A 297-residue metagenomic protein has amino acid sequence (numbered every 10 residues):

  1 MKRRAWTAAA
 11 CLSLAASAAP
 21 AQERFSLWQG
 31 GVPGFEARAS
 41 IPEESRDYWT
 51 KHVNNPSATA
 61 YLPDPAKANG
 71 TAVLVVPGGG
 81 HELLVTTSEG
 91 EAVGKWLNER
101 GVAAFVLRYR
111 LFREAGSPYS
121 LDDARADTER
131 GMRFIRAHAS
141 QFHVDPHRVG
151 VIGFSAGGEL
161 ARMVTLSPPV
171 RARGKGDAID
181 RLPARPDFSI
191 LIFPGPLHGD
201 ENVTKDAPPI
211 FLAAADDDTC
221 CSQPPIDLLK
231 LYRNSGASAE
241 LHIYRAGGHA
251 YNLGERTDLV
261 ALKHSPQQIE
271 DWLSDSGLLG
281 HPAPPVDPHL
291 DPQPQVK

Functional and structural regions predicted by a protein language model:
Q22-K67: N-terminal cap/lid segment of alpha/beta-hydrolase-fold proteins
N69-G78: Short beta-strand element of the alpha/beta-hydrolase
V85-T86, A92, R110-F142, E255-L262: Catalytic nucleophile-loop/oxyanion-hole region of alpha/beta-hydrolase and closely related hydrolase-like folds
T86-F105, K230: Short amphipathic alpha-helix adjacent to the substrate-entry channel of hydrolases
A126-D206, D287-V296: Primarily recognizes the serine-hydrolase "nucleophile elbow" in alpha/beta-hydrolase and SGNH/GDSL folds
F211-A214: Short beta-strand/loop motif that positions the catalytic acidic residue of the alpha/beta-hydrolase fold
T219-I226: Conserved alpha/beta-hydrolase "acid-adjacent" motif
R233-K297: C-terminal catalytic histidine-bearing segment of alpha/beta-hydrolase fold enzymes
